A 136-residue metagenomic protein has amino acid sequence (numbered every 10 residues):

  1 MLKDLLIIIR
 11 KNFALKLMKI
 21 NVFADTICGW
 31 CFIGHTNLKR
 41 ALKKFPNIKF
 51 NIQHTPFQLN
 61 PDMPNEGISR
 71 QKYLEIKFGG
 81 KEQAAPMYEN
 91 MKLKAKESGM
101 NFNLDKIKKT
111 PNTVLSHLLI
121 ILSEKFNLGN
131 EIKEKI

Functional and structural regions predicted by a protein language model:
L6-I7, F23: Generic early N-terminus positional signal peaking at residue ~5-7
L17-L38: Local sequence-structure signature of Cys/Sec-based thiol-disulfide redox active-site neighborhoods
T36-I136: Structural alpha/beta surface segment adjacent to cysteine/selenocysteine redox centers across thiol/disulfide enzymes
